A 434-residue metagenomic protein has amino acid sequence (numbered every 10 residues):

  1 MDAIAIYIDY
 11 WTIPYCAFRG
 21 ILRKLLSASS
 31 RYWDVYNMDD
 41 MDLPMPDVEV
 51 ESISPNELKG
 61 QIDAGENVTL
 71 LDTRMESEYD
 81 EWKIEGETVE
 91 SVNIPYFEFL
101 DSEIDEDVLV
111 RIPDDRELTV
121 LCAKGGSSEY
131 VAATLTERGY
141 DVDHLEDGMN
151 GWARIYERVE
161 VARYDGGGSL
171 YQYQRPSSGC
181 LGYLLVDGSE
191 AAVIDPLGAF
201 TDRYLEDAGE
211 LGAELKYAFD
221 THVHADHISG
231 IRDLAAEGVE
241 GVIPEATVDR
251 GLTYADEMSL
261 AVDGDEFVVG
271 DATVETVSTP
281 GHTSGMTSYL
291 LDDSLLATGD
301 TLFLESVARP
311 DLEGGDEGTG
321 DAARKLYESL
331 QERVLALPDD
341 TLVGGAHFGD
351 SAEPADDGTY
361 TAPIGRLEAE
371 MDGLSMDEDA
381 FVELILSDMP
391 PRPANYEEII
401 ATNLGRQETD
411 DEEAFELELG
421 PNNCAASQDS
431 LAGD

Functional and structural regions predicted by a protein language model:
D2-G86, R154-P176, I385-A432: Flexible, polar/low-complexity N-terminal or interdomain linker segments that lie immediately upstream of folded
L58, T69-T73, I94, V193-D195 (+1 more regions): Short hydrophobic beta-strand that contains or immediately precedes a catalytic carboxylate
Q61-I62, S102-D114, R203-L211, F267-V268: Short amphipathic alpha-helix with an adjacent loop that forms part of the alpha/beta core around
D72-R74, A123, G345-E353, A401: Short, well-ordered beta-to-alpha junction loops that form the rim of enzyme active sites and present histidine/acidic
M75, V161-E210, Y289-G299, L304-E305: Conserved beta-strand hairpin/beta-sheet module of binuclear metal-dependent hydrolase folds, prominently
I94, I104-N150: Catalytic cysteine-centered active loop of the rhodanese-like fold, especially the PTP/DSP P-loop
E98, R154, G198-T273, V277: Active-site HxH/HxHxD metal-binding segment of metal-dependent hydrolases
A191, A199, A213-K216, T283-S387: Metallo-beta-lactamase
